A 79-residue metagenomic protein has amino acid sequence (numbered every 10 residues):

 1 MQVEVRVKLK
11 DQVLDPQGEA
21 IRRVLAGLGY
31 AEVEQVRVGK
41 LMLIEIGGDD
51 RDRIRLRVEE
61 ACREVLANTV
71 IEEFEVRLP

Functional and structural regions predicted by a protein language model:
M1-D11, K40-I44: Short glycine-/aliphatic-rich beta-strand segments at the starts of folded cytosolic domains
R6, V36, E45, R77-P79: Solvent-exposed beta-strand sheet faces enriched in polar/charged residues
Q12-L28: Short amphipathic alpha-helix segments
V13-P16, D49-L56: Short, conserved charged micro-motifs
G18-E19, V38, I71, E75-V76: Short capping/connector residues at structural and topological boundaries
L28-G29, T69: Short amphipathic alpha-helical segments enriched in hydrophobics
Y30-R37: N-terminal glycine-rich anion-binding loops that anchor highly charged ligand groups
D52-P79: C-terminal structural segments of small proteins and small subunits
